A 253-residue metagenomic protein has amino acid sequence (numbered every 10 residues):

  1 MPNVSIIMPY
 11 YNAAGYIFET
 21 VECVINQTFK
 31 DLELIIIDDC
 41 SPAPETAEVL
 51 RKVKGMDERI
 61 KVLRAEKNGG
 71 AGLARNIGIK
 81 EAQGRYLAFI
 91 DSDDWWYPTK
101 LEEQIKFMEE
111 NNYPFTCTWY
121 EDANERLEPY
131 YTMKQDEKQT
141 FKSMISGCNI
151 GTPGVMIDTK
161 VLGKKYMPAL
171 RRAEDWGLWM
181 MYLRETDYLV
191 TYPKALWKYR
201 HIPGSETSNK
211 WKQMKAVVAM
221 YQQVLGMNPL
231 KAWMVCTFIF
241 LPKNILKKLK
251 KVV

Functional and structural regions predicted by a protein language model:
P2-V4, I25-I37, D57-K61: Short loop->beta transition adjacent to catalytic acidic/histidine clusters or analogous donor-positioning motifs
A13-N26: Short, well-formed alpha-helical segments that are part of the catalytic scaffolds of diverse glycosyltransferases
D38-V49, K67, D91: A conserved acidic beta->alpha catalytic loop
E45-T46, R75, W96-L101, R126-L127: Acidic donor-diphosphate engagement hotspot in glycosyltransferases and nucleotidyltransferases that stabilizes
T46, A65-A82, E103: Glycine-rich, basic loop-to-helix element that forms the pyrophosphate-binding segment of sugar-nucleotide handling
L87: Short aromatic/hydrophobic "clamp" motif used to bind/position activated sugar donors
T99-Y130: Conserved donor NDP-sugar-binding/catalytic core segment of glycosyltransferases
D136-A216: Conserved nucleotide-sugar donor-binding catalytic segment
